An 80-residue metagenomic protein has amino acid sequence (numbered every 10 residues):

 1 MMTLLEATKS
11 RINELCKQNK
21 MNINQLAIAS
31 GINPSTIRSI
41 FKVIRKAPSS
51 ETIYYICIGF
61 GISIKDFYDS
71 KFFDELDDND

Functional and structural regions predicted by a protein language model:
M1-N22: A short, Lys/Arg-rich alpha-helix, primarily the initiator
M2, S39, I58, Y68-D80: Short, charged recognition helix plus adjacent turn of helix-turn-helix-like nucleic-acid-binding domains
L15, A29, I40, S70: Residues in the recognition helix of alpha-helical DNA-binding motifs
L26-A27, I56: Short alpha-helical "recognition helix" segments of helix-turn-helix
G31-A47: Recognition helix of helix-turn-helix/homeodomain-like DNA-binding domains that insert into the DNA major groove
E51-D66: DNA major-groove recognition helix of helix-turn-helix/homeodomain DNA-binding modules
